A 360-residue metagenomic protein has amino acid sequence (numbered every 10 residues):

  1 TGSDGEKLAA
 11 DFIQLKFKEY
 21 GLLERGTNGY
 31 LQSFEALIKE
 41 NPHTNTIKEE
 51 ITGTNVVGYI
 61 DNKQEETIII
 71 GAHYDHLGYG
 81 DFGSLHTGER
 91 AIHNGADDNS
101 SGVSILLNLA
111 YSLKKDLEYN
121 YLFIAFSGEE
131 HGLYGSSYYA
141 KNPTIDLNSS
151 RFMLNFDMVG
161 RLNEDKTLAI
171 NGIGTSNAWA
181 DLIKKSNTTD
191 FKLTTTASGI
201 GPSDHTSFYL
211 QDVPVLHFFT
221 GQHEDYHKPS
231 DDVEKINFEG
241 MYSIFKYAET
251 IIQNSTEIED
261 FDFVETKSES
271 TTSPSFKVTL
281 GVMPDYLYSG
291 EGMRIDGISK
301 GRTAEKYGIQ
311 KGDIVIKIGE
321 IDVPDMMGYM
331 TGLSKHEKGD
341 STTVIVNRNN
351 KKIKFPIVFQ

Functional and structural regions predicted by a protein language model:
T1-I60, K185: A non-catalytic alpha/beta surface segment that caps or lines the substrate-entry region of metallo-dependent hydrolase
F17, I70, L106, V282 (+3 more regions): Terminal peptide-recognition signature
E65, F126-T220, N237: Metal-dependent peptidase/peptidase-like ectodomains
I70-G71, D75-H76, D81-L133, Y247-A248: Alpha-helical metal-binding/catalytic segments enriched in His/Glu/Asp
E224-S270: His/Asp/Glu-rich mid-to-C-terminal helical/loop segments that flank catalytic regions of hydrolases
T266-K311: PDZ/PDZ-like groove recognition
K306-M326: Conserved PDZ fold ligand-binding element
T331-Q360: PDZ-domain C-terminal substructure recognizer with occasional recognition of PDZ-binding tails
